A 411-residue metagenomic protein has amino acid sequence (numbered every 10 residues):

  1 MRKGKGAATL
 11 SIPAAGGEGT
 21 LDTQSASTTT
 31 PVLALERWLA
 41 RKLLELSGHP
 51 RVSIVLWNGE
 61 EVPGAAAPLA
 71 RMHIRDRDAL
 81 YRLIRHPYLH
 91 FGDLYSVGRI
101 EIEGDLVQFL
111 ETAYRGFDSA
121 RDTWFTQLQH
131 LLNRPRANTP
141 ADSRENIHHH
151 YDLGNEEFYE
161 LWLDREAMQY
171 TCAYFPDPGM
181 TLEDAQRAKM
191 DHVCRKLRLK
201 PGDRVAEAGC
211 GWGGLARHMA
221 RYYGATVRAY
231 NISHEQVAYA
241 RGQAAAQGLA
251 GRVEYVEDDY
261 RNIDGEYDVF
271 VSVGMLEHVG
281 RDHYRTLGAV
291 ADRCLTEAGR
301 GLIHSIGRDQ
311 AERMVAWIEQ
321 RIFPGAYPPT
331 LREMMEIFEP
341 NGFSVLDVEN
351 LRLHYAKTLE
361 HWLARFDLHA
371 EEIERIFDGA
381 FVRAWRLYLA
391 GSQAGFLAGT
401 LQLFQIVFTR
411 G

Functional and structural regions predicted by a protein language model:
R2-M180, D184-Q186, H192: Feature captures hydrophobic
P201-G211: Conserved class I S-adenosyl-L-methionine
W212-Y223: Conserved SAM-binding loop of SAM-dependent methyltransferases across substrates and taxa, primarily the Class I
A240-R241: Conserved SAM-binding loop
R261-F270: A short acidic, Gly/Pro-enriched loop at the edge of an enzyme's catalytic core that lines a small-molecule cofactor
R285-A298: A short glycine-rich, Lys/Arg-flanked "PGG" loop and its adjoining helix->strand segment in the class I
A298-I306: Conserved beta-strand signature within the Rossmann-like core of class I S-adenosyl-L-methionine
I306-G411: Substrate-binding/catalytic lobe of Class I Rossmann-like enzymes that use SAM or dcSAM, i.e., the mid-to-C-terminal
